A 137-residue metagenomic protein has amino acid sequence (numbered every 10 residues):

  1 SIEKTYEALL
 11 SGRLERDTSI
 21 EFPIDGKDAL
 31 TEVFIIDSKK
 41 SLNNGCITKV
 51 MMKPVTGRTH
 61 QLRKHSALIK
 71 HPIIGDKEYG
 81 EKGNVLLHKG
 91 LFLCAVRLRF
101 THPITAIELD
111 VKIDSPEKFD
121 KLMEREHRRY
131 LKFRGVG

Functional and structural regions predicted by a protein language model:
S1-G137: RNA pseudouridine synthases
